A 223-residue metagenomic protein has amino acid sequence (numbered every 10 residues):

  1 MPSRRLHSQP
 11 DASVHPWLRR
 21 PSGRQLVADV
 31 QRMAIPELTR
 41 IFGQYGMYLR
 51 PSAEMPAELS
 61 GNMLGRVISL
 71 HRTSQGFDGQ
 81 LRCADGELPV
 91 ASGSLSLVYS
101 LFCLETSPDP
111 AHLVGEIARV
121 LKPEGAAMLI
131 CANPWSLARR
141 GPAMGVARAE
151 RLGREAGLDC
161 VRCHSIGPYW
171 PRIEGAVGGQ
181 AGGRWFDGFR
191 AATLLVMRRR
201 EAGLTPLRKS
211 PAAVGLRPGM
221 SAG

Functional and structural regions predicted by a protein language model:
M1-R40: Class I SAM-dependent methyltransferase Rossmann-like catalytic core, especially the SAM/SAH-binding loop
R32-L88: Class I SAM-dependent methyltransferase SAM/SAH-binding core
G86-V98: A short acidic, Gly/Pro-enriched loop at the edge of an enzyme's catalytic core that lines a small-molecule cofactor
S96-D109: A short SAM/SAH-binding and catalytic strip from SAM-dependent methyltransferases
A111-P123: A short glycine-rich, Lys/Arg-flanked "PGG" loop and its adjoining helix->strand segment in the class I
A126-E150: Conserved class I S-adenosyl-L-methionine
P142-G167: Short alpha-helix
G179-G223: C-terminal lobe and adjacent flexible extensions of AdoMet/dcAdoMet transferase-like proteins
